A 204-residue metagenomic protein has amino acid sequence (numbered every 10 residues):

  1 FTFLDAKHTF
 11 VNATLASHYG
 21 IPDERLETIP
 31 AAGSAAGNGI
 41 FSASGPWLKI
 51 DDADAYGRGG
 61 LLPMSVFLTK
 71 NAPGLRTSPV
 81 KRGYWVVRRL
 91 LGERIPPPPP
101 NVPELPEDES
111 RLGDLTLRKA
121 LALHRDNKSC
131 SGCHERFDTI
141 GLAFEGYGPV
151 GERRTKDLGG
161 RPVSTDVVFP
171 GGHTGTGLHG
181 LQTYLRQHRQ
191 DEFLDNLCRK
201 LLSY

Functional and structural regions predicted by a protein language model:
F1-S203: Active-site substrate-binding loop specific to GH73 endo-beta-N-acetylglucosaminidase modules in bacterial autolysins
